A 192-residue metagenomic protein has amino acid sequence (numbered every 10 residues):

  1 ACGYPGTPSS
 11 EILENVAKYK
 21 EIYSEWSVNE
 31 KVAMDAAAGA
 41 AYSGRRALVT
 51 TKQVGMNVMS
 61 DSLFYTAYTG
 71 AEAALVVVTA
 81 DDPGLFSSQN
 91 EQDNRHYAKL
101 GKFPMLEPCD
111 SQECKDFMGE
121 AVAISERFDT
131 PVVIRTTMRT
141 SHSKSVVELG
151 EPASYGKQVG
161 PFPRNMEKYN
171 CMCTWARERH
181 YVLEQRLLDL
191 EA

Functional and structural regions predicted by a protein language model:
A1-Q112, D116-G119, T137-S141, A153-S154: Thiamine diphosphate
P108-A192: Flexible, low-complexity linker and terminal segments
